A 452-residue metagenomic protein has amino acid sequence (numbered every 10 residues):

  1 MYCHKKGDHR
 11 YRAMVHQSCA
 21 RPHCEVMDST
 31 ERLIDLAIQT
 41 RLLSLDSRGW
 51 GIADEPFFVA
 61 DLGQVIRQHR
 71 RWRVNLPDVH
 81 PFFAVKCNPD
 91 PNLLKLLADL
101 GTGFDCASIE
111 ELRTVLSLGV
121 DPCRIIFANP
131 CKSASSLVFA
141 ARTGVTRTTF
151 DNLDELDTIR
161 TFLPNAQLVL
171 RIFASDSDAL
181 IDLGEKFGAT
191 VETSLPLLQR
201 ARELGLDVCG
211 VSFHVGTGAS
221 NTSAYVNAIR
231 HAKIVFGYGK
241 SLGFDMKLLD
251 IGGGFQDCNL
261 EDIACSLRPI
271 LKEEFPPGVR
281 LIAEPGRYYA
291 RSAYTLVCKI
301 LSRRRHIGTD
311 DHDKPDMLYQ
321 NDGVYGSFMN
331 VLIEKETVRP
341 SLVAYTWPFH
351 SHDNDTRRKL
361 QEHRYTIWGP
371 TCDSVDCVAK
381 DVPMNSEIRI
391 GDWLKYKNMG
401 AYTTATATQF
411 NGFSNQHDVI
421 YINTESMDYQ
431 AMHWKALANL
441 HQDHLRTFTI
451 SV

Functional and structural regions predicted by a protein language model:
M1-Q167, E203, D207-V208, S241 (+2 more regions): A charged N-terminal "starter" segment
Y2-H4, Y11-A13, Q17, A174-T309 (+3 more regions): Active-site loop/helix belt of alpha/beta enzymes
L42-S44, G49, S266-R268, P277-V452: Charged (often Lys/Glu-rich) extended helix/loop segments that serve as interaction or gating elements
V59-I66, P91, C106-I109, A134 (+9 more regions): Electropositive phosphate-/nucleotide-binding environments in soluble metabolic enzymes
F83, F104-A107, F127, T148-N152 (+5 more regions): General beta-strand structural signal in soluble alpha/beta enzymes
K86-D90, A107-E111, P130-K132, D151-E155 (+6 more regions): Active-site beta-loop-alpha junctions enriched in small/polar residues
L94, S117, L137-R142, I159-F162 (+6 more regions): Short acidic, glycine/serine/threonine-rich loops at helix termini
G101, P122-R124, A166-L168, K186-F187 (+2 more regions): Short, hinge-like loop/turn segments at secondary-structure boundaries
